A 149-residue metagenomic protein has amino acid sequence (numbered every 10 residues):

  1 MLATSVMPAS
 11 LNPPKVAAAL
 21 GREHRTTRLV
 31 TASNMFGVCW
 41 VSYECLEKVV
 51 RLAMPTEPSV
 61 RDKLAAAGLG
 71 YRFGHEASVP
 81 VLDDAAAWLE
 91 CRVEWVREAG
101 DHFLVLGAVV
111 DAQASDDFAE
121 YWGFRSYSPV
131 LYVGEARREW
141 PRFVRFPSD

Functional and structural regions predicted by a protein language model:
M1-D149: Basic, polyanion-binding surface patches
